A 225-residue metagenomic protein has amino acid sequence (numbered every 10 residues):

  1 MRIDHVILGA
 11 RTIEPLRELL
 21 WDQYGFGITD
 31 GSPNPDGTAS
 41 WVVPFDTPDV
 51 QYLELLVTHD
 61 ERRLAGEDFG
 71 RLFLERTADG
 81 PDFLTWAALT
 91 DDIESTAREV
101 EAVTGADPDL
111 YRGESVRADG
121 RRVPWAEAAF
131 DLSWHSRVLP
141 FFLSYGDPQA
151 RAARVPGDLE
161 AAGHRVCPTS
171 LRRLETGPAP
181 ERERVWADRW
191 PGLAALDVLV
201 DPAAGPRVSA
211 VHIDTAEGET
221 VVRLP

Functional and structural regions predicted by a protein language model:
M1-G31: Short, extreme N-terminal leader segments that mark the start of a protein/domain
R2-R11, A39-T47, R62-V103, L143 (+2 more regions): Vicinal oxygen chelate
L16-R17, L72-E75, E160-A162: Short amphipathic alpha-helical segments, especially helix-boundary/capping motifs
E18-F26, S32, L55, D60 (+2 more regions): Short N-terminal edge-element motif at the start of the domain
L19-W21, V100, L143, E183-W190: Conserved active-site tyrosine of GNAT-family acetyltransferases
T29-W41: Short, surface-exposed recognition loops and adjoining beta-strand edges that mediate ligand/DNA contacts, enriched
V42-P44, Q51-L53, I93-C167, G192-P225: Vicinal oxygen chelate
D49, H59-E61, Q149: Short loop/turn segments at secondary-structure transitions that flank enzyme active sites
